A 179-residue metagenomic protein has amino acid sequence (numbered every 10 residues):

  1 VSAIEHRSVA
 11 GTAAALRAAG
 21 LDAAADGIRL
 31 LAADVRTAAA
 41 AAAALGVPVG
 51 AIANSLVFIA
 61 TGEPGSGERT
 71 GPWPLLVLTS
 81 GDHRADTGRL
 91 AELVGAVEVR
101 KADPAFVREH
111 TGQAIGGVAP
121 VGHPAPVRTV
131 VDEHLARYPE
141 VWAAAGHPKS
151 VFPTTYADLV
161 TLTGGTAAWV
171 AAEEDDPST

Functional and structural regions predicted by a protein language model:
V1-T179: Extended, low-hydrophobicity, polar/charged segments
